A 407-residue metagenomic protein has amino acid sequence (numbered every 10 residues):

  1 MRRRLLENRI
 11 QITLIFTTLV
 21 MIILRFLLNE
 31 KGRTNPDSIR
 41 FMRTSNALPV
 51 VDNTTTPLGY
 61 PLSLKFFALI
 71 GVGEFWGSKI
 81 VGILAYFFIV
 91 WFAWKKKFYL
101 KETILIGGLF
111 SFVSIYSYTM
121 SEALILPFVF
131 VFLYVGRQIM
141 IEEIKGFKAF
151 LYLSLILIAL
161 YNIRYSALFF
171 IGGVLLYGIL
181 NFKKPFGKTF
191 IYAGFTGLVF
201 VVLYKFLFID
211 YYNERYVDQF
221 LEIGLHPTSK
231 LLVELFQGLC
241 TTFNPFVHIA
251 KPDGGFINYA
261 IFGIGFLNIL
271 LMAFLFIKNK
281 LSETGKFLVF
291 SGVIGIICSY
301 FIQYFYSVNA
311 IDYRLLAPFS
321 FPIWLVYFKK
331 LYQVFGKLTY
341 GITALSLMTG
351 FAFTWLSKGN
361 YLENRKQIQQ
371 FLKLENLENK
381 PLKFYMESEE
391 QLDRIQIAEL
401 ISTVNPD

Functional and structural regions predicted by a protein language model:
N8, F88-W91, H248-V289, V293 (+2 more regions): Hydrophobic, aromatic-rich transmembrane alpha-helices and their immediate juxtamembrane boundary segments
I15, K148-L151, L155, G194-L198 (+1 more regions): Signature aromatic-anchored transmembrane alpha helix within multi-pass, membrane-resident enzymes that catalyze glycan
L24, G187-L270: Membrane-lumen/periplasm interface segments of specific transmembrane helices in polyprenyl phosphate-linked
L28-R43, V51-S63, Y361-N364: Extracytoplasmic catalytic/substrate-binding loops of multi-pass membrane glycan-assembly enzymes
F41-N46, L345-D407: Membrane-embedded, lumen/periplasm-facing catalytic core of multi-pass transferases that use lipid-linked donors
F112-S114, K148-Y165, I171-L175, G197-V199: Membrane-interface alpha helices of multi-pass inner-membrane proteins
S117-I125, D312: Short acidic/glycine- and proline-prone juxtamembrane loop motifs at membrane-interface regions of multi-pass membrane
V135-E142, F169-L198: Perimembrane helix-loop-helix junctions
